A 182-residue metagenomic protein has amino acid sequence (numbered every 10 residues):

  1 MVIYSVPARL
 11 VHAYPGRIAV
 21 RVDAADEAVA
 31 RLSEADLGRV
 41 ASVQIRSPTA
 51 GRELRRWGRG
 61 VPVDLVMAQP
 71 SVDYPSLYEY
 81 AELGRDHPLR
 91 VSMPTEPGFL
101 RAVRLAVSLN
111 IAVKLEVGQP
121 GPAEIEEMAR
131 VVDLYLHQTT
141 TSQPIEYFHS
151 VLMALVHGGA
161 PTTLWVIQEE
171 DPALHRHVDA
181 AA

Functional and structural regions predicted by a protein language model:
V2-A181: Radical SAM enzyme [4Fe-4S]-AdoMet core and its adjacent flexible, acidic and glycine-rich loops/tails across
